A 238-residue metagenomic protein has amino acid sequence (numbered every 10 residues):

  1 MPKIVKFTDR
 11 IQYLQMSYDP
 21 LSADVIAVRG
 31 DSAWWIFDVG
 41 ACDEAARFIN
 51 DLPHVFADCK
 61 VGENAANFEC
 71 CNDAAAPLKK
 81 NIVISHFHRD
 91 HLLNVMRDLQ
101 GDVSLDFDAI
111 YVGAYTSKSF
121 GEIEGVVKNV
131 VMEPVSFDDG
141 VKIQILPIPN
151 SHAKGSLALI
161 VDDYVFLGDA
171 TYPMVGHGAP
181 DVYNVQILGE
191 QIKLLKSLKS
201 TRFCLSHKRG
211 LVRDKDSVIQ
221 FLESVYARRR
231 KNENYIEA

Functional and structural regions predicted by a protein language model:
P2-C71, L157-Y172: Conserved beta-strand hairpin/beta-sheet module of binuclear metal-dependent hydrolase folds, prominently
Q12-L14, V83, Y111, L146 (+1 more regions): Hydrophobic/aromatic beta-strand patches that form the interior of the parallel beta-sheet core in alpha/beta enzyme
Y13-D19, D102, S117-K128, K142 (+1 more regions): Short, solvent-exposed secondary-structure boundary motifs
L21-A23, Y115, G121-K128, H152-L159 (+1 more regions): Active-site-proximal loop/helix segment associated with metal-binding centers of metalloenzymes
A33-W35, L78-I82, F107-Y111, Y164 (+1 more regions): Hydrophobic beta-strand segments of well-ordered beta-sheets in folded domains
W34-I36, A41-C42, V55-D58, F68 (+3 more regions): Metallo-beta-lactamase
D43-F137: Active-site HxH/HxHxD metal-binding segment of metal-dependent hydrolases
I236-A238: C-terminal regulatory/interaction regions
